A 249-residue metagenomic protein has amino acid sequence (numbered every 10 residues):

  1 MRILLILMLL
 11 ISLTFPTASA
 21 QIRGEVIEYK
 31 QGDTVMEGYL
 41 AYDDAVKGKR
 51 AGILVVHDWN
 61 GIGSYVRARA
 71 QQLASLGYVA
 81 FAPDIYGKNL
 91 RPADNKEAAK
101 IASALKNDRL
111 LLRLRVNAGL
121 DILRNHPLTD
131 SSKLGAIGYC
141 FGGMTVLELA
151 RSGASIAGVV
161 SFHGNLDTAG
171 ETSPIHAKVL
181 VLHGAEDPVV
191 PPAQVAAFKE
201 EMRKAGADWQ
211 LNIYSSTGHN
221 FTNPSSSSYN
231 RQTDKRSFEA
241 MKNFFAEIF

Functional and structural regions predicted by a protein language model:
L4-T14: Bacterial N-terminal signal peptides
F15-A20: Sec/Tat signal peptide C-region and signal peptidase I cleavage site
V26-H126, N220-S226: Serine-hydrolase catalytic machinery in alpha/beta-hydrolase-like enzymes
Y39, R203-F249: C-terminal catalytic histidine-bearing segment of alpha/beta-hydrolase fold enzymes
R69, P191-E201: Short alpha-helix in the alpha/beta-hydrolase fold that links the catalytic acid
V116-H176: Primarily recognizes the serine-hydrolase "nucleophile elbow" in alpha/beta-hydrolase and SGNH/GDSL folds
V116-L120, K199, F238, K242: Generic structural signal for well-ordered alpha-helices, preferentially at hydrophobic/aromatic core positions
I175, V181-H183, D187: Short beta-strand/loop motif that positions the catalytic acidic residue of the alpha/beta-hydrolase fold
